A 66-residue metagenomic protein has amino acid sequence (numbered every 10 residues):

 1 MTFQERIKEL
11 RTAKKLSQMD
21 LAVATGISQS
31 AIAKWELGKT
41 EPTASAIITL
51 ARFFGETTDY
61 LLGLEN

Functional and structural regions predicted by a protein language model:
M1-A13: A short, Lys/Arg-rich alpha-helix, primarily the initiator
R6, S17, T43-A46, T57: Residues that mark the N-terminal boundary/hinge immediately upstream of a DNA-recognition element
K8, A33-K34, I48, L62: Key DNA-contacting residues within the recognition helix of helix-turn-helix
R11, A22, A51: The alpha-helix within a helix-turn-helix
K15-K34: Short alpha-helical DNA-recognition segment
G26, S45-Y60: DNA major-groove recognition helix of helix-turn-helix/homeodomain DNA-binding modules
A31, E41, Y60: Residues in the helix-turn-helix
Y60-N66: Short amphipathic recognition helices of helix-turn-helix/homeodomain-type DNA-binding modules
